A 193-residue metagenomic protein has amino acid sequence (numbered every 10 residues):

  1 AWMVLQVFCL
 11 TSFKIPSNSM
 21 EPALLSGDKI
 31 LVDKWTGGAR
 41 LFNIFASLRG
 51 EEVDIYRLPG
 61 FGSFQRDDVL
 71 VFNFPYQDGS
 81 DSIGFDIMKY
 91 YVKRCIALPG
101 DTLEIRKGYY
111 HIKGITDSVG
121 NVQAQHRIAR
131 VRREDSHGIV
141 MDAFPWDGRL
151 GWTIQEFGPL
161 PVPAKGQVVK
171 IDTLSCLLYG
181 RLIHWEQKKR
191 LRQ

Functional and structural regions predicted by a protein language model:
A1-F8: Hydrophobic membrane-insertion alpha-helices, especially the h-region of bacterial N-terminal signal peptides
L10-F13: Juxtamembrane cytosolic face of transmembrane helices
E21-Q193: Soluble "head" domains of membrane/secretory-pathway proteins
